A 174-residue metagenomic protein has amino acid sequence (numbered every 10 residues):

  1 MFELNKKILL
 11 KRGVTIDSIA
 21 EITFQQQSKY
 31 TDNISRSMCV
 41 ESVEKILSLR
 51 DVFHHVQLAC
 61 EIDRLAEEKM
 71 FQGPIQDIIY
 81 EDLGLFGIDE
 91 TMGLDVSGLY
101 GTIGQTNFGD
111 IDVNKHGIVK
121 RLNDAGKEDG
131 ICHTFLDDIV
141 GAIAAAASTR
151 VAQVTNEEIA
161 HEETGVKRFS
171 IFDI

Functional and structural regions predicted by a protein language model:
F2, F24, F53, F71 (+4 more regions): Phenylalanine-focused residue identity feature
F2-A66: N-terminal interaction modules that seed assembly of large macromolecular complexes
F2-K6, I79-D82, L122, G126 (+1 more regions): A near-ubiquitous, low-amplitude feature marking generic local secondary-structure context
R12, D32, R36, L85 (+3 more regions): Intrinsic-disorder-associated interaction segments
E21-Q25, T91-T102, D138-A146: Short, hydrophobic/amphipathic alpha-helical patches that form generic packing surfaces within helical domains
Y30-I34, E44-S48, R64-I75, V119 (+2 more regions): Short alpha-helical interface elements
V40-H116: Long, charge-patterned amphipathic interaction tracts in eukaryotic proteins
F108-I174: Glycine-rich, aromatic-bearing surface loops/beta-hairpins
